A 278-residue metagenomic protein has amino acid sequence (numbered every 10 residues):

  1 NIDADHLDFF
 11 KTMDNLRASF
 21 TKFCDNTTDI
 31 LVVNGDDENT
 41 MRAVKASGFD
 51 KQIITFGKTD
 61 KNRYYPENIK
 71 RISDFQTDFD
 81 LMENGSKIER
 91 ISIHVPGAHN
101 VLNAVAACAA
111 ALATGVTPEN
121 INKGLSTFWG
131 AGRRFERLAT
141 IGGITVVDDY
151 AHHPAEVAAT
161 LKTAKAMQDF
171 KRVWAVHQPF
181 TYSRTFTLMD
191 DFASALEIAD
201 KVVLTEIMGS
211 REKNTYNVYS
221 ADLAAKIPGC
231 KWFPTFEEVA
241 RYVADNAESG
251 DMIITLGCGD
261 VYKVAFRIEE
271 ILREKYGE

Functional and structural regions predicted by a protein language model:
N1-V146, F170, A221-A225: Acidic, Mg2+-coordinating active-site environments of NTP-dependent enzymes
I2-D5, D36-E38, H152, P179-Y182 (+2 more regions): Short glycine-rich anion-binding loops that position phosphate/pyrophosphate groups of nucleotides and phosphorylated
L7-D14, R184-F186, E212-Y216, K263-A265: Glycine/threonine-rich flexible loop motifs
V33, T55, A175-H177, L204 (+1 more regions): Structural beta-sheet core signal
A131-R133, A155, K162-P228: Active-site beta-alpha connecting loops in nucleotide-dependent enzymes
V146-H152: Switch II (G3) loop of P-loop NTPases
C230-T235, V239: Short acidic-hydrophobic, aromatic-tinged amphipathic segments that line or gate anion-handling sites
E238-I271, Y276: A glycine-rich beta-strand to alpha-helix segment that forms a phosphate/ribose-binding loop at ligand/cofactor sites
